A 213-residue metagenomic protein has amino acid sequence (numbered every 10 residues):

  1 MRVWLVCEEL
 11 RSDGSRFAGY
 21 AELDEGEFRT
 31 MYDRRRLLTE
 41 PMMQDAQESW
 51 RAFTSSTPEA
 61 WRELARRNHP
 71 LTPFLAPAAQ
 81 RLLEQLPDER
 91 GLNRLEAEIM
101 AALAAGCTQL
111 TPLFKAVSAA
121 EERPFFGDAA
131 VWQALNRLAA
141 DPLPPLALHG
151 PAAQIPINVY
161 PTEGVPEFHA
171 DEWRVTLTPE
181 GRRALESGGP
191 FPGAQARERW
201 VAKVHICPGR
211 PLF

Functional and structural regions predicted by a protein language model:
M1-E27: Conserved beta-strand -> loop -> alpha-helix junction used to position metal-binding or nucleic-acid-contacting
R2-S12, D128-W132, P145-P151: A generic structural motif
E25-A104: A conserved mid-domain beta-alpha-beta active-site/ligand-binding segment of alpha/beta enzyme cores
N93, A97, T111, D128-W132: Non-catalytic, well-ordered alpha-helical scaffold segments
E98-G106, A116, A134-R137: Short amphipathic alpha-helical elements of helix-turn-helix/winged-helix folds
C107-A119, G127: Short acidic, hydrophobic short linear motifs in intrinsically disordered regions
R123-A140: Short amphipathic alpha-helical interaction segments
D141-F213: C-terminal engagement modules used by replication, chromatin/transcription, nuclear envelope/ESCRT, and ubiquitin
